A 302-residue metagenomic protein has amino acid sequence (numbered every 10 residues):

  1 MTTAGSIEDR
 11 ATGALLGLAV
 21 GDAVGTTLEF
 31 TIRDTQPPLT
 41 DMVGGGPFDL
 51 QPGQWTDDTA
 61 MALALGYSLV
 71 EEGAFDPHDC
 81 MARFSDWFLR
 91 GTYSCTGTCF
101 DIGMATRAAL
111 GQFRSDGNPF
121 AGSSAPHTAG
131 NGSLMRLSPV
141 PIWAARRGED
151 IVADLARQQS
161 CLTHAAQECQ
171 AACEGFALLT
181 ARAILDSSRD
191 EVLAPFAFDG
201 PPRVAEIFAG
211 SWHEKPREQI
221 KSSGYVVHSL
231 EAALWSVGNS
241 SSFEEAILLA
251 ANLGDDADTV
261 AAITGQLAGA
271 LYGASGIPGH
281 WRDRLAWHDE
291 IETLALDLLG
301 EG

Functional and structural regions predicted by a protein language model:
M1-G302: Structured, active/binding-site neighborhoods that engage oxygen-rich ligands
